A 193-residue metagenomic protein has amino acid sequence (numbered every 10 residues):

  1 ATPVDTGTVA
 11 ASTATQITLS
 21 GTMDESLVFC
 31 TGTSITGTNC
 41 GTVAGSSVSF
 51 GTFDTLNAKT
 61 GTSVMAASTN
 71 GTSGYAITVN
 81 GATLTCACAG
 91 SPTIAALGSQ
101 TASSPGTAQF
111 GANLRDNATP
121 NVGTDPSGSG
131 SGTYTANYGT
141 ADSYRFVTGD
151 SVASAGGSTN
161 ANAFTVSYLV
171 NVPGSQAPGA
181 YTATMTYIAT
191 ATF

Functional and structural regions predicted by a protein language model:
A1-V4, T8-T13: Short, exposed coil/turn segments at beta-strand boundaries within extracellular/luminal domains
A10-F193: Signature of Gram-negative chaperone-usher
